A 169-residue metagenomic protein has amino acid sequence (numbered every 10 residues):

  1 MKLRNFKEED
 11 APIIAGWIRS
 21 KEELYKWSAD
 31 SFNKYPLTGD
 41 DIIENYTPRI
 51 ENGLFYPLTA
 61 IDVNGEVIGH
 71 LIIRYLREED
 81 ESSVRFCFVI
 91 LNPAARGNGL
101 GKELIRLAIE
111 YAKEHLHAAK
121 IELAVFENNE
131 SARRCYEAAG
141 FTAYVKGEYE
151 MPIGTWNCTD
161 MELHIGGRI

Functional and structural regions predicted by a protein language model:
M1-K2: Extreme N-terminal starter segment of soluble prokaryotic enzymes
N5-A11, G16-R96, I105-L107, Y111 (+2 more regions): Acetyl-CoA-dependent GNAT
V84, A119-E122, F126-R133, A138-A139 (+1 more regions): C-terminal "cap" of GNAT-fold acetyltransferases
G99: Glycine-rich phosphate-binding loop
